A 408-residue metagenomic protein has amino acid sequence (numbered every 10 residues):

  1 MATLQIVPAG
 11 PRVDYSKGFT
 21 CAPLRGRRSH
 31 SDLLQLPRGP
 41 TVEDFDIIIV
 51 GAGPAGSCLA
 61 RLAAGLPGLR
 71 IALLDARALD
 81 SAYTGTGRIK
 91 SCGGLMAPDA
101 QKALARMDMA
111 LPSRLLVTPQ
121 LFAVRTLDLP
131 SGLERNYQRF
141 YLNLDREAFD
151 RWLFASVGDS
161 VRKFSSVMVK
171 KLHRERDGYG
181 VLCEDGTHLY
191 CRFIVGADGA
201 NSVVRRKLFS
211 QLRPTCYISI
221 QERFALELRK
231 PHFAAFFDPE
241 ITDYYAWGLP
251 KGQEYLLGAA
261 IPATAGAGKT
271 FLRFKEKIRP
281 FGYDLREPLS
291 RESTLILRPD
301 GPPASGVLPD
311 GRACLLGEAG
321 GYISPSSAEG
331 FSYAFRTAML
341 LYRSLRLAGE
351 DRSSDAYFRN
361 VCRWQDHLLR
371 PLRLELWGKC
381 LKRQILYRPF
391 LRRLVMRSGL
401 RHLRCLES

Functional and structural regions predicted by a protein language model:
C21, G26, R343-S408: C-terminal helical "tail/cap" subdomain of flavin- and related membrane-associated enzymes
G26-E43: A short, basic/flexible loop-to-alpha-helix module at the beginning of a structural domain
F45-A72: N-terminal Rossmann-like FAD-binding beta1-loop-alpha1 element of flavoenzymes
V50, G196-A197, L315: Redox-cofactor binding/interface segments in oxidoreductases and associated redox assembly factors
A64-I89: Glycine-rich FAD pyrophosphate-binding loop
K102, R106-R206, R213-Y217: Conserved N-terminal helical subregion
K171, A265-R343, G349: FAD/FMN-dependent oxidoreductases across multiple families
F193, A200-L272, E276: Conserved FAD-binding catalytic core of PHBH/FMO-like flavoproteins
